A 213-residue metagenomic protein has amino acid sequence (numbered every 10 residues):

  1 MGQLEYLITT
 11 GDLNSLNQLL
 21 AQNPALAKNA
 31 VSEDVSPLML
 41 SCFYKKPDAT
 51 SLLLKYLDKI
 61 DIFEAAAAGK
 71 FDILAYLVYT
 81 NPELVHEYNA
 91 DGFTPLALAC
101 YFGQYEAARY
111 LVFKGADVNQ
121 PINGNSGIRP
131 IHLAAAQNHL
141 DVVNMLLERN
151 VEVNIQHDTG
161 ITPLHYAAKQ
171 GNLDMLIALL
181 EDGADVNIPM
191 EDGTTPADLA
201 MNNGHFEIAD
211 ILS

Functional and structural regions predicted by a protein language model:
M1-L4, N29-P37, K59-E64, Y88-P95 (+3 more regions): Ankyrin-repeat boundary/"N-cap" motif
M1-S32, K70-E87: N-terminal segments that cap or nucleate solenoid repeat domains
M1-Y6, S51-E64, T80, R149 (+3 more regions): Ankyrin-repeat-protein effector appendages
Y6-G11, L40-K46, E64-K70, L98-Q104 (+3 more regions): Ankyrin repeat A-helix N-terminal signature
L13-L20, K46-L54, K70-V78, Q104-V112 (+3 more regions): Ankyrin repeat structural motif
L26-K28, V85, V118, V153 (+1 more regions): Ankyrin-repeat inter-repeat connecting loop/turn
N119-E148: Alpha-helical adaptor scaffolds
V153-L199: Ankyrin-repeat and related helical/solenoid repeat scaffolds used for protein-protein interactions
